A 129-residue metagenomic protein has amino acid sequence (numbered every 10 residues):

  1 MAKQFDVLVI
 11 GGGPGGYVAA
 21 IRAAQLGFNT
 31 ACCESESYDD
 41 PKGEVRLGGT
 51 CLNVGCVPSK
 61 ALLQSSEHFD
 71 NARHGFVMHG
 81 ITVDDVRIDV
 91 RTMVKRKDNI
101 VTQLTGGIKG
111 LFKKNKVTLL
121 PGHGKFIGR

Functional and structural regions predicted by a protein language model:
A2-F5, I21-F28, C32-R129: Glycine-rich flavin
A2-G15: Beta1/beta-strand and adjacent pyrophosphate-binding region of the FAD-binding site in flavoprotein oxidoreductases
G13-A19, A23: N-terminal glycine-/charge-rich "phosphate-binding" loop or analogous flexible N-terminal tail
